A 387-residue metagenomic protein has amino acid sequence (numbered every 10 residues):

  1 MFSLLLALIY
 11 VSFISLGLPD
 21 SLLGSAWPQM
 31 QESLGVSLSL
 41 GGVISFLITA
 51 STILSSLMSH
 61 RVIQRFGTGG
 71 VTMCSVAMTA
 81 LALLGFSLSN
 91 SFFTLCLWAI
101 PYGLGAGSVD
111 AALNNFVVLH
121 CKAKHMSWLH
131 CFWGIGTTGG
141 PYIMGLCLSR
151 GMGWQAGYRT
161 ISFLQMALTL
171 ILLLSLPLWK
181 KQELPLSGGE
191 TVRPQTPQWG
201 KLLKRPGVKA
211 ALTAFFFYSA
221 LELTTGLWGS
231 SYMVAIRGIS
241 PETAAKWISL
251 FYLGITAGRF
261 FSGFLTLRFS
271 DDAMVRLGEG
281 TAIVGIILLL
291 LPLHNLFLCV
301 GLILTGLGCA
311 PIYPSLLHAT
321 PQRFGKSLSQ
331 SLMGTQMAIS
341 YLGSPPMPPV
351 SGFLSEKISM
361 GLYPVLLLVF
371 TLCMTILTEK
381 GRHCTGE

Functional and structural regions predicted by a protein language model:
L23-G24, P206-S249, L253-F260: Extracytoplasmic gate region of multi-pass secondary transporters
M30-Q31, V62-I63, I143-M152, M233-V234 (+2 more regions): Interfacial helix-cap and linker-helix signal at transmembrane-aqueous boundaries of multi-pass secondary transporters
G35, G67, L88-F93, G238 (+2 more regions): Helix-breaking motifs and short loop linkers at transmembrane-helix boundaries and internal kinks in secondary membrane
L54-F93: Conserved MFS/SLC helix-loop-helix module at the cytosolic interface between two early adjacent transmembrane helices
S55-T68, G258-D271, S355-E356: Helix-to-loop junctions at the C-terminal end of transmembrane segments in multipass secondary transporters
T94, L129-K181: Helix-loop-helix hairpin linking two adjacent transmembrane segments in secondary transporters
W98-F132: Cytoplasmic helix-loop-helix junction between adjacent transmembrane helices in 12-TM secondary transporters
F324-M360: A late C-terminal transmembrane helix in Major Facilitator Superfamily
